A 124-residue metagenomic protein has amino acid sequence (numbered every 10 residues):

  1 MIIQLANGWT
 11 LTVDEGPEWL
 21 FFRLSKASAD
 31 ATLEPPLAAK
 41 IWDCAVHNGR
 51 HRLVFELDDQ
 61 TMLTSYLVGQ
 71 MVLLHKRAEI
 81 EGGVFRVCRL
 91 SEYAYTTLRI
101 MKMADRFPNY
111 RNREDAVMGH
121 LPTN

Functional and structural regions predicted by a protein language model:
I2-K40, L57: STAS-typified acidic loop motif
T12, C88, P108-Y110: General small-molecule cofactor/ligand-binding pocket signal
D14, S65-Y66, D115: General structural signal for secondary-structure boundaries
A27-R106: Amphipathic alpha-helical interaction surfaces in cytosolic regulatory modules
R106-A116: Short acidic-hydrophobic, aromatic-tinged amphipathic segments that line or gate anion-handling sites
A116-N124: A short, charged, amphipathic alpha-helix used as a generic interaction element across diverse proteins
